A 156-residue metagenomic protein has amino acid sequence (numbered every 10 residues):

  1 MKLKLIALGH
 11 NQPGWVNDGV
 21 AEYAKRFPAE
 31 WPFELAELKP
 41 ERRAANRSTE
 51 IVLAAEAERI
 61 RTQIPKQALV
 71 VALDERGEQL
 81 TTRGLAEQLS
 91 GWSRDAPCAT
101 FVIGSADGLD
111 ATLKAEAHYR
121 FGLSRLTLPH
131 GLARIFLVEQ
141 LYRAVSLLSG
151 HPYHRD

Functional and structural regions predicted by a protein language model:
M1-D156: Post-transcriptional modification and biogenesis factors for structured RNAs of the translation apparatus
